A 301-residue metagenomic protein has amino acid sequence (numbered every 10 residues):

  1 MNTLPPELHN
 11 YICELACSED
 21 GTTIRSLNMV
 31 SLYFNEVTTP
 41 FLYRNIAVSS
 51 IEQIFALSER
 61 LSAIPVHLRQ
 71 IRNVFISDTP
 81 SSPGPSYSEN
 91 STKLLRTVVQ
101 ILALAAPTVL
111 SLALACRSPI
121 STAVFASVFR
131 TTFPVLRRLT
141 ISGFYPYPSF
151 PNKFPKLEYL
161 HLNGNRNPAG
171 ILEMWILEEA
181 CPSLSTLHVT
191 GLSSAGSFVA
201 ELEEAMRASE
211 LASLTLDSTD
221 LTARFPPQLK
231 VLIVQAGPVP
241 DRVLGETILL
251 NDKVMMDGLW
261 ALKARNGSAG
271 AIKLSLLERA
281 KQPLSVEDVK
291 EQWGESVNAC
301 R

Functional and structural regions predicted by a protein language model:
N2-L95, R117: Hydrophobic regular-secondary-structure patch
T3-L4, N35-P40, S58-R69, R96-T108 (+5 more regions): Leucine-rich repeat
L15, L104, V289-Q292: Compositionally biased, intrinsically disordered low-complexity segments
R25-S26, N35, L136, D252 (+1 more regions): Alpha-helical protein-protein interaction elements
F34, I51, A113-S118, E179 (+1 more regions): Noncatalytic linker/hinge segments flanking ATPase motor cores
R44-S49, H67-A123, T131-P148, K153-I171 (+3 more regions): The conserved beta-strand core of Leucine-Rich Repeat
C181-R301: Leucine-rich solenoid repeat modules
